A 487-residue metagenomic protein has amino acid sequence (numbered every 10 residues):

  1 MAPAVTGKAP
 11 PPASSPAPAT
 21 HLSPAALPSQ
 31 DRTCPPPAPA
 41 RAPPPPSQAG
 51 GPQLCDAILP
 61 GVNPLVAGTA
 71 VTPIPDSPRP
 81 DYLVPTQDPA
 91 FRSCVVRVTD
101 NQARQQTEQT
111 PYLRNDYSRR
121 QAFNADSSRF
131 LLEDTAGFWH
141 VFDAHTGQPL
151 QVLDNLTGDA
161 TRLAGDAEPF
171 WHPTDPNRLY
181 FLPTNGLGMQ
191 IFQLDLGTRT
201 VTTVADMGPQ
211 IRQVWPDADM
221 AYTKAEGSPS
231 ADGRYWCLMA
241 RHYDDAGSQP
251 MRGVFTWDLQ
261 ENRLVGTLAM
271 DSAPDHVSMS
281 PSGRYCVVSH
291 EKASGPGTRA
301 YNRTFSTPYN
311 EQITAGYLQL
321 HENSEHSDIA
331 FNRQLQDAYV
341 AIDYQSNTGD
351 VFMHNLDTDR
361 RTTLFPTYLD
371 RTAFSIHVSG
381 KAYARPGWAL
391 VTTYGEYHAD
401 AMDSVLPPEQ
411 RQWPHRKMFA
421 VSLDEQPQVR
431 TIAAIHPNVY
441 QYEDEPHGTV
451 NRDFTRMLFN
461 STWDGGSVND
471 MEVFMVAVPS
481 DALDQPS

Functional and structural regions predicted by a protein language model:
V62-S77, L238-M251, E291-G297, I342-Q345 (+2 more regions): Short, conserved, GDST-rich strand-edge loop motifs in beta-rich repeat architectures
N63-N101: Blade/loop signatures of beta-propeller domains
P111-R120, D134-L182: Blade-loop segments of beta-propeller domains
L113-D126, T161-P176, A218-D232, H276-S282 (+4 more regions): Structural signature of eukaryotic scaffold interfaces centered on beta-propeller domains
L132-E133, R178-F181, W236-M239, Y285-S289 (+3 more regions): Residue position within the beta-strands of beta-propeller blades
N155-D244: Asp-box/WD-like beta-propeller blade repeats and closely related beta-sheet repeat scaffolds
I342-F352, T362-P437: Loop/turn-rich, solvent-exposed surfaces of beta-rich toroidal or solenoidal domains
D444-S487: Blade-level signature of beta-propeller repeat domains, shared across WD40, Kelch, NHL, RCC1 and BNR/Asp-box propellers
